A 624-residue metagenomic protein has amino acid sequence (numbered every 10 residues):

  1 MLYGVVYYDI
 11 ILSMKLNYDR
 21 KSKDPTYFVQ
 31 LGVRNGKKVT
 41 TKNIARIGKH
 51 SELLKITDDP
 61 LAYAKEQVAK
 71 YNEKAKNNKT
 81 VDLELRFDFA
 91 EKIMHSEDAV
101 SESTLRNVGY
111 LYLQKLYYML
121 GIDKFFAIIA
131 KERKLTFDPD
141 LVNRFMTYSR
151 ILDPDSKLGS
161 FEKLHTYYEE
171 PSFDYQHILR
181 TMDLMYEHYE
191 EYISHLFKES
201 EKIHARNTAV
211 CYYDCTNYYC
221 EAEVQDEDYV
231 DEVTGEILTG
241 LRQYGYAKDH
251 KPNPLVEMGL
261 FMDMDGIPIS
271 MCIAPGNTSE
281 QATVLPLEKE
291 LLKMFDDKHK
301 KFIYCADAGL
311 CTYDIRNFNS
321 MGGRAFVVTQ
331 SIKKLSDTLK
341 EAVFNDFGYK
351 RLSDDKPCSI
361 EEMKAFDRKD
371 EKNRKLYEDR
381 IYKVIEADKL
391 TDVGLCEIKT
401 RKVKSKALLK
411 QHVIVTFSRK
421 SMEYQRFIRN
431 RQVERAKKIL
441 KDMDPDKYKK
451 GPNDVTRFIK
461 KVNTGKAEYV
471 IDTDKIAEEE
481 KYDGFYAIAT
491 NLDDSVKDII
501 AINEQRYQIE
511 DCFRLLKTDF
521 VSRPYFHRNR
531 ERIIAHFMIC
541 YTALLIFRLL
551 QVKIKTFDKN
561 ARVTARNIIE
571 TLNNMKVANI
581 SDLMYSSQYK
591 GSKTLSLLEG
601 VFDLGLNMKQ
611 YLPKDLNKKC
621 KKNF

Functional and structural regions predicted by a protein language model:
L2-I11: Short, positively charged and aromatic/hydrophobic N-terminal segments
Y3-G4, I56-D58, V68, A127-K131: Basic, amphipathic alpha-helix used for nucleic-acid engagement in HTH/winged-helix/SANT-Myb modules and analogous
V5-V6, F87-F89, Y117-L120, V343 (+1 more regions): Generic low-complexity, intrinsically disordered sequence content enriched in small uncharged/hydrophobic residues
D9-I10, L16, D24-P25, G36 (+2 more regions): Anion-binding and metal-coordination hotspots
K15-K70: Short, surface-exposed polybasic/aromatic micro-patch for ligand or macromolecular engagement
I44-L54, D59, A69-K76, T80 (+11 more regions): Poly-acidic low-complexity segments
I56, P60-I93, E97-D98, Y589-F624: Compositionally biased, intrinsically disordered linkers/stalks adjacent to structured regions
N72-L141, F145-H165: Extended, charge-enriched "interface" segments that sit outside catalytic cores
